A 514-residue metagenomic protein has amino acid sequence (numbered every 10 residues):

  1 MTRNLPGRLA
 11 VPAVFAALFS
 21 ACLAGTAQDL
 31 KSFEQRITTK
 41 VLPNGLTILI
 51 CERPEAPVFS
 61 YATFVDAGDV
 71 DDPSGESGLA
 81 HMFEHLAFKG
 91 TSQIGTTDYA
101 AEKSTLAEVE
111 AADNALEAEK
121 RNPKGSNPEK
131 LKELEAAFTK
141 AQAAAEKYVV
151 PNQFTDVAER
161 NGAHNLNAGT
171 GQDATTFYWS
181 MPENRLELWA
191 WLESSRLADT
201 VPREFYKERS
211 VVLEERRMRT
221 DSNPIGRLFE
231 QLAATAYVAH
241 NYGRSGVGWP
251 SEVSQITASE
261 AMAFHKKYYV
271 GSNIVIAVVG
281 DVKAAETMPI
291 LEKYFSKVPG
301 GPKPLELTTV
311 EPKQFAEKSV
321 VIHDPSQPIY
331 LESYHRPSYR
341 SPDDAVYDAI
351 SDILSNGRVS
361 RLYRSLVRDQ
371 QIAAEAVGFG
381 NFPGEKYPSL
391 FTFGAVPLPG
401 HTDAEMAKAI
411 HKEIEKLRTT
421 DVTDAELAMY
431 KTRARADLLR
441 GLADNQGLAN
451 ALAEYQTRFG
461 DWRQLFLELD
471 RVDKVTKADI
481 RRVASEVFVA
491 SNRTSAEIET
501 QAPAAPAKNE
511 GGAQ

Functional and structural regions predicted by a protein language model:
M1-F15: Bacterial N-terminal signal peptides that target proteins for export
P12, A16-L49, V275, K283-I322 (+3 more regions): Proteolytic maturation boundary segments
C51, A56-S74, G78-M82, Q93-S195 (+6 more regions): M16 family metallopeptidases and their MPP-like homologs
L79-A87, I350: Active-site His/Glu-centered metal-binding helix of metallohydrolases
L86-T91, R185, R196-E204, R216 (+11 more regions): A generic secondary-structure signal for well-formed alpha-helical elements
P202, R209-S210, R217, I225 (+4 more regions): Non-catalytic, conformational "gating/processing" segments within enzyme and secreted inhibitor domains
V212, P342-I350, L354, V367 (+2 more regions): PPIase-associated folding chaperone regions across multiple families
R217-D221, A233-A234, K303-R361, P383: His/Glu-based metal-binding/catalytic segments typifying zinc-dependent metallopeptidases
